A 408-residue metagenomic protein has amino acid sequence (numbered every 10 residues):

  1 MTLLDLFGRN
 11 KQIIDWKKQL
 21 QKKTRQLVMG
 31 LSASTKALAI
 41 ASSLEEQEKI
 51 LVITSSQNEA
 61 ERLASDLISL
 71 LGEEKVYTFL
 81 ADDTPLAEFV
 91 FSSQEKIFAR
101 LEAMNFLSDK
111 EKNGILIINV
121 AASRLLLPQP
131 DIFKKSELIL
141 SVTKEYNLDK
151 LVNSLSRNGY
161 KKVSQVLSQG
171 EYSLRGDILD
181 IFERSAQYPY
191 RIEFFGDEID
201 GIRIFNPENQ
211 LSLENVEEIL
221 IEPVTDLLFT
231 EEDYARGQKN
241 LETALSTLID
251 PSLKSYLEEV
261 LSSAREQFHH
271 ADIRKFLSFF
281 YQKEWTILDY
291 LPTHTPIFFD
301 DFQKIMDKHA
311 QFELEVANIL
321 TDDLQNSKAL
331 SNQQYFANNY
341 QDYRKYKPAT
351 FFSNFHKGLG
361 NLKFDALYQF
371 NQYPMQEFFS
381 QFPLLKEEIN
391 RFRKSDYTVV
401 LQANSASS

Functional and structural regions predicted by a protein language model:
M1-S408: ASCE RecA-like P-loop NTPase motor cores that couple ATP hydrolysis to mechanical translocation on nucleic acids
